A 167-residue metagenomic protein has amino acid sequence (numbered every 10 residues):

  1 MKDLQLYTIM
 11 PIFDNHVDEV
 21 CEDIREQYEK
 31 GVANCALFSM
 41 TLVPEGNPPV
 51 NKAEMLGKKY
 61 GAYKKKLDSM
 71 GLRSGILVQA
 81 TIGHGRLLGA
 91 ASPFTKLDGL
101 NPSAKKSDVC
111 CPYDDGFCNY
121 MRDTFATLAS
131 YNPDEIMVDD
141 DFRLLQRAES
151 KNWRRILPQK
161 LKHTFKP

Functional and structural regions predicted by a protein language model:
M1-Q5, N15-E26, I82-H84: N-terminal carbohydrate-binding accessory modules
L4-P11, A36-F38, S74-V78, I136-V138: Hydrophobic faces of well-ordered beta-strands that scaffold small-molecule active sites in alpha/beta enzyme cores
Q5-H16, L42-G57, S103-R122: The substrate-binding groove and active-site-proximal loops of carbohydrate-active enzymes, especially glycoside
I9-D14, T41-V43, Q79-G83, D141-R143: Active-site beta-loop-alpha junctions enriched in small/polar residues
V17-P44, S130-D134: Catalytic domains of carbohydrate-active enzymes, especially glycoside hydrolases
R25, S39-F94: Aromatic-lined substrate-binding rim segments of carbohydrate-active enzymes
K30-G31, Y63-S74, T127-D134: A structural motif corresponding to the C-terminal end of an alpha-helix and its immediate exit/capping segment
R73-Y131, D140, Q146-A148, R155-P167: Active-site-adjacent "subsite" loops/lids of carbohydrate-active enzymes
